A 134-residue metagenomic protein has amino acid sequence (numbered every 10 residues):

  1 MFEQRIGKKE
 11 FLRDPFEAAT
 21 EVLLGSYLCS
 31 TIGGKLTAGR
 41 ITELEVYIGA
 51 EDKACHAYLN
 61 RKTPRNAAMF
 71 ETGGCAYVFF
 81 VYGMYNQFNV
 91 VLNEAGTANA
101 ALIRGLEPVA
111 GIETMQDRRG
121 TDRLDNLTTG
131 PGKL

Functional and structural regions predicted by a protein language model:
M1-L134: Conserved, well-structured core segments that form or line functional sites
